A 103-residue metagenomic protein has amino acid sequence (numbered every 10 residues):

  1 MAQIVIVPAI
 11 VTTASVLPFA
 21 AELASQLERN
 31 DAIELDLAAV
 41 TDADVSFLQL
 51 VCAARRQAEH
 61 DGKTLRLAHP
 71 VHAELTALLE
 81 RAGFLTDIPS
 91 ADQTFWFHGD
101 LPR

Functional and structural regions predicted by a protein language model:
M1-A43, C52-R103: STAS-like cytosolic regulatory interaction modules
